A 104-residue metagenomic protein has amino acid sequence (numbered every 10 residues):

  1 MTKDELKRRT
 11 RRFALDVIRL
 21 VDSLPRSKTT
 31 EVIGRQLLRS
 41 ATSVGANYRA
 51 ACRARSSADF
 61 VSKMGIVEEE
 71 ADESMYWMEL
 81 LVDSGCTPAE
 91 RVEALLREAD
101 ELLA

Functional and structural regions predicted by a protein language model:
M1-A104: Amphipathic alpha-helical assembly/interaction segments
